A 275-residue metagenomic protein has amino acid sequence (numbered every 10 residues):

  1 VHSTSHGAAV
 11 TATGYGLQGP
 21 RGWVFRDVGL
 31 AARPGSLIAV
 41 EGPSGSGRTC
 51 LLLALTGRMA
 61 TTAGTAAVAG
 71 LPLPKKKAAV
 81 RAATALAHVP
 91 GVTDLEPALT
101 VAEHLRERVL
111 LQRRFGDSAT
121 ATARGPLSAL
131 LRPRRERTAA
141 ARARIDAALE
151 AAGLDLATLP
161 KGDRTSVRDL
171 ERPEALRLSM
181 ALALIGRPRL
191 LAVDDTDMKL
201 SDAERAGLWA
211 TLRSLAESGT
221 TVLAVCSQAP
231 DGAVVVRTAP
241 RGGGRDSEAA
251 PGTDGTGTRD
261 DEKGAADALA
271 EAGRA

Functional and structural regions predicted by a protein language model:
H2-G19: Conserved N-terminal strand/loop that marks the beginning of ABC ATPase nucleotide-binding domains
G19, V24, V28-A32: Conserved hydrophobic segment flanking the Walker A/P-loop of ABC-type ATPase nucleotide-binding domains
E41-P43: The feature captures the beta-strand-to-loop junction immediately N-terminal to the Walker
T56: Helix-to-loop junction immediately C-terminal to a conserved catalytic motif
T61-P72, V80: Conserved ABC transporter NBD signature motif
A83, P90, P97-P133, A141-A147: Q-loop/switch helix immediately C-terminal to the Walker
M180: Hydrophobic anchor residue at the start of the ABC signature
